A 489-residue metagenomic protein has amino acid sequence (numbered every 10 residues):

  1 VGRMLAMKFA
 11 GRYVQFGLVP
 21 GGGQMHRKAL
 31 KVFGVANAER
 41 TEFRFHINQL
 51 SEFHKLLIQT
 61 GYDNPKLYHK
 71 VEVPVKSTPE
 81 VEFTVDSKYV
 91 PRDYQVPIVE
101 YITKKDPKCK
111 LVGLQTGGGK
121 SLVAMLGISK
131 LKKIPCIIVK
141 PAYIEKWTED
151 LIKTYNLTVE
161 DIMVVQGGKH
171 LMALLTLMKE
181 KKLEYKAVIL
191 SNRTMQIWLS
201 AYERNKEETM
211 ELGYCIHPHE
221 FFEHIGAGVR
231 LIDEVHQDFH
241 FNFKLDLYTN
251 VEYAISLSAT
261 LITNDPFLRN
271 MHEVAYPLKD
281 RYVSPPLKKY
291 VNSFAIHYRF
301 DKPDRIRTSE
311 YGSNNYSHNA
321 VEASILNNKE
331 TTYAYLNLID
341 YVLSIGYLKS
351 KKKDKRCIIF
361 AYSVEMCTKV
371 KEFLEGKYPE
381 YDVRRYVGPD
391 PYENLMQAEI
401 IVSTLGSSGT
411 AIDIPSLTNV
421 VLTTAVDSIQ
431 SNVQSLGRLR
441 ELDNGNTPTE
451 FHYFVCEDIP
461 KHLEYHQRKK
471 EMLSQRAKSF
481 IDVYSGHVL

Functional and structural regions predicted by a protein language model:
V1-Y68: N-terminal accessory nucleic-acid engagement/regulatory domains that precede and modulate ATP-driven motor cores
E72-L111: Conserved pre-motif I regulatory segment
T116, S121-N156, Y362-C367: Conserved Walker A/P-loop ATP-binding site and its immediately adjacent core in helicase/helicase-like ATPase domains
Y143-M172, K377-Y381: Conserved helix-turn-beta segment of the N-terminal RecA-like "Helicase ATP-binding" lobe in SF1/SF2 helicases
K181-M210, M396-T410: Conserved two-lobed SF2 helicase motor
I225-V229, E234-A295: Post-DEXD/H (motif II) to motif III coupling segment of the RecA-like Helicase ATP-binding lobe
S309-Y362, K369-F373: Conserved interdomain hinge at the start of the Helicase C-terminal
R384-M472: Conserved RecA-like P-loop NTPase helicase motor core
